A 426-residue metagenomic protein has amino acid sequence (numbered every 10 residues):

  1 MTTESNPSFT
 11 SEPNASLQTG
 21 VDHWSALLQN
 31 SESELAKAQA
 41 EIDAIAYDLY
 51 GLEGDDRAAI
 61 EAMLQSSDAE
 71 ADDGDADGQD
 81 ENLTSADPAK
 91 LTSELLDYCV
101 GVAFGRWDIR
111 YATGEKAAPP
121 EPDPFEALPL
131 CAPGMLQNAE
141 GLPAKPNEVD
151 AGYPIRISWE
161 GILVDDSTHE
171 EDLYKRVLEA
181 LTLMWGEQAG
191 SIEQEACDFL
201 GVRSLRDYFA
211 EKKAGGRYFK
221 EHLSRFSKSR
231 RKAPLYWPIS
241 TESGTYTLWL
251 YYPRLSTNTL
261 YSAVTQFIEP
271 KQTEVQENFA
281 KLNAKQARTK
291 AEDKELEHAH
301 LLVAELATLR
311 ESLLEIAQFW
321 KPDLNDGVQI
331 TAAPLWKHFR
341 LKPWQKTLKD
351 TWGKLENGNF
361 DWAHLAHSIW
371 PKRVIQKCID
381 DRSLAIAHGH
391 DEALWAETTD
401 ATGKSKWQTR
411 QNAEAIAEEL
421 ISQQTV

Functional and structural regions predicted by a protein language model:
M1-Y47, I268, F279-A280: Extended amphipathic alpha-helical segments enriched in small hydrophobics
T2-E4, T10, T19-D22, Q29-S33 (+5 more regions): General structural signal for secondary-structure boundaries
Y50: Active-site-proximal loop/hinge segments that shape catalytic or ion-binding/gating pockets
D55-V426: Terminal accessory regions of large proteins
